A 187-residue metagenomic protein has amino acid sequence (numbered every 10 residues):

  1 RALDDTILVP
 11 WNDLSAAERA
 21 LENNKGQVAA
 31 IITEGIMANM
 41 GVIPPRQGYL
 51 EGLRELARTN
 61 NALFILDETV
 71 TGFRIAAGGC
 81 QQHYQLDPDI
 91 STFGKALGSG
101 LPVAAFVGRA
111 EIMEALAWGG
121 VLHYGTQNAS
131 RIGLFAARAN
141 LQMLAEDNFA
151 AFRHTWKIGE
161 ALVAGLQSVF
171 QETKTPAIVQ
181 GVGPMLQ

Functional and structural regions predicted by a protein language model:
R1-Q187: Conserved N-terminal phosphate-binding loop of PLP-dependent enzymes in the Aspartate aminotransferase
